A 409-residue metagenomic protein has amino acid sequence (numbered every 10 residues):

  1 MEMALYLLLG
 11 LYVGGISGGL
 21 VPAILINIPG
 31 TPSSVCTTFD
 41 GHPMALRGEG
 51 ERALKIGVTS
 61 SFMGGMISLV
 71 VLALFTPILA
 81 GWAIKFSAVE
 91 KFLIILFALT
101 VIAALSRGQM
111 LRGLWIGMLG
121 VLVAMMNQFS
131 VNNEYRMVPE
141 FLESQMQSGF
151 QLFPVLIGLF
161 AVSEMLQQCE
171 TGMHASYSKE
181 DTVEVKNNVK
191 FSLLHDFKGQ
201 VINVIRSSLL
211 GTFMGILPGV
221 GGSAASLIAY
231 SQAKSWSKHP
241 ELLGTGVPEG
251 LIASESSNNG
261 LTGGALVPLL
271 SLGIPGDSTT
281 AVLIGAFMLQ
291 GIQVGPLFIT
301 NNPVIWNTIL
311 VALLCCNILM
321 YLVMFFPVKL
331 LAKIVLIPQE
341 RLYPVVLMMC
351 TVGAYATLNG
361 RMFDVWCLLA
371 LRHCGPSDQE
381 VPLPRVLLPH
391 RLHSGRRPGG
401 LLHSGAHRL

Functional and structural regions predicted by a protein language model:
M1, V21-V35, I67-V71, M214-S223 (+4 more regions): Short helix-coil transition sites and intra-membrane helix breaks within transmembrane domains of multi-pass
M1-E2, P77, G81-I84, P139-V247 (+3 more regions): Helix-loop-helix hairpins and the membrane-proximal interhelical loops of multi-pass alpha-helical transport proteins
E2-Y6, P43-S60, K238-G250, S278-A281 (+1 more regions): Membrane-interface alpha-helices at helix entry/exit sites of multi-pass transporters
L8, Y12, A23-P43, A73-L74 (+7 more regions): Re-entrant/interfacial helical elements at transmembrane boundaries that shape and gate the permeation pathway
L8, Y12-A23, V247-L272, G276 (+1 more regions): A structural-propensity feature for long, helix-poor, extended segments
G14-N27, I102-R107, S208-P218, L266-L272 (+2 more regions): Transmembrane alpha-helix interface/packing and boundary motifs in multi-pass membrane proteins, characterized by
N27-A53, I78, T182, G244-V247 (+2 more regions): Flexible loop linkers connecting adjacent transmembrane helices in multi-pass alpha-helical membrane transporters
K55-M173, L289-L409: Membrane-embedded alpha-helical modules
